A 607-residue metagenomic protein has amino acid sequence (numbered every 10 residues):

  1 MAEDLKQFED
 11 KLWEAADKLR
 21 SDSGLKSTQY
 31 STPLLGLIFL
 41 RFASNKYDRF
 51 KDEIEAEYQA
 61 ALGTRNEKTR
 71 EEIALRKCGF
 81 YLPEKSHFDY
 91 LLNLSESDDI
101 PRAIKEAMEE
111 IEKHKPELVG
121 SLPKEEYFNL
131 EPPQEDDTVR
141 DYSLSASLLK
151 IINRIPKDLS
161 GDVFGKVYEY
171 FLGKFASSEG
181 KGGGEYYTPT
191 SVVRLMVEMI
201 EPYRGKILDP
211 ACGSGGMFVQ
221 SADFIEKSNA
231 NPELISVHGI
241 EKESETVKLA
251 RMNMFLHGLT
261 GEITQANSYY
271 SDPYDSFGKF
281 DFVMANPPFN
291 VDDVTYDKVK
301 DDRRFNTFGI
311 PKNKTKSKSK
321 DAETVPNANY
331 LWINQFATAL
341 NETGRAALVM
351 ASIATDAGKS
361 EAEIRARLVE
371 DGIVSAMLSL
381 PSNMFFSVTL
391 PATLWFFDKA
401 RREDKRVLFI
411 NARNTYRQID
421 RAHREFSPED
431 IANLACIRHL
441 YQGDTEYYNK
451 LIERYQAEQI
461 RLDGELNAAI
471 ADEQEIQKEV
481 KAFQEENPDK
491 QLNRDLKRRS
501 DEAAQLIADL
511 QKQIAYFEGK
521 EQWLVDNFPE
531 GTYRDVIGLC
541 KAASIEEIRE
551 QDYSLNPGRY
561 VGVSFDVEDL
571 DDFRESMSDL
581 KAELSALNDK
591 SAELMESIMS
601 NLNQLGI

Functional and structural regions predicted by a protein language model:
M1-I200, E262-S271, S379-S382, D404-N411 (+2 more regions): Non-catalytic, mostly N-terminal accessory regions of nucleic-acid modification and defense proteins
D4, F8, K26-Q29, L144 (+12 more regions): Helical mechanochemical/support elements of P-loop NTPase systems and associated helical scaffolds
E14, S27-F39, M196, S317-F397: Conserved Class I SAM-dependent methyltransferase catalytic core
T138, K157, G239-E243, F282 (+5 more regions): Hydrophobic alpha-helical scaffolding
G182-A285, F289-D302, Y330, M350-I353 (+1 more regions): Conserved S-adenosyl-L-methionine
V219, K248, A285-P287, Y330-N334 (+9 more regions): Feature representing long, continuous alpha-helical segments
F289-D292, Y296, K300-P326: Conserved catalytic motifs of ABC-family nucleotide-binding domains
R345-D356, A366, S375-E429, Y447 (+1 more regions): Substrate-binding/catalytic lobe of Class I Rossmann-like enzymes that use SAM or dcSAM, i.e., the mid-to-C-terminal
